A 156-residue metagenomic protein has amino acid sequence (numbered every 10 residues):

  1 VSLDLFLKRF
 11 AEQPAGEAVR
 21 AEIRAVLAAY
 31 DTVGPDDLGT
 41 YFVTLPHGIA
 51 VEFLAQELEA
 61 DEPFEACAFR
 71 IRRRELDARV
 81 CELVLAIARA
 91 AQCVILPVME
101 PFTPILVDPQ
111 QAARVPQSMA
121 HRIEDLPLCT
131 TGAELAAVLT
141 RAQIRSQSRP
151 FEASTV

Functional and structural regions predicted by a protein language model:
V1-V156: Acidic (Asp/Glu-rich) sequence patches and key acidic residues that form negatively charged surfaces used
